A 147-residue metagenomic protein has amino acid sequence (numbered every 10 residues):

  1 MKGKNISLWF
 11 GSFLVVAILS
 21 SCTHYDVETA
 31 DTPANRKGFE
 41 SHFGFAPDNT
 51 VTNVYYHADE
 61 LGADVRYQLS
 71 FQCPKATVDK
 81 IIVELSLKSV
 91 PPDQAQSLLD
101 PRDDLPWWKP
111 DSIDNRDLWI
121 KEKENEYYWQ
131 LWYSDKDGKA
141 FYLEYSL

Functional and structural regions predicted by a protein language model:
M1-F10: Bacterial N-terminal signal peptides that target proteins for export
I18-S21: C-terminal motif of bacterial Sec signal peptides marking the signal peptidase cleavage site
T23-Y25: Bacterial signal peptide processing site
E28-V54: N-terminal "mature-domain start" segment
A46-R116: Mature extracytoplasmic domains of secretory-pathway proteins
C73-K75, E144-L147: Secondary-structure transition/turn motif
E122-K136, L143-Y145: Short, exposed beta-strand-loop hairpins at the edges of beta-sheets in extracellular/periplasmic proteins
